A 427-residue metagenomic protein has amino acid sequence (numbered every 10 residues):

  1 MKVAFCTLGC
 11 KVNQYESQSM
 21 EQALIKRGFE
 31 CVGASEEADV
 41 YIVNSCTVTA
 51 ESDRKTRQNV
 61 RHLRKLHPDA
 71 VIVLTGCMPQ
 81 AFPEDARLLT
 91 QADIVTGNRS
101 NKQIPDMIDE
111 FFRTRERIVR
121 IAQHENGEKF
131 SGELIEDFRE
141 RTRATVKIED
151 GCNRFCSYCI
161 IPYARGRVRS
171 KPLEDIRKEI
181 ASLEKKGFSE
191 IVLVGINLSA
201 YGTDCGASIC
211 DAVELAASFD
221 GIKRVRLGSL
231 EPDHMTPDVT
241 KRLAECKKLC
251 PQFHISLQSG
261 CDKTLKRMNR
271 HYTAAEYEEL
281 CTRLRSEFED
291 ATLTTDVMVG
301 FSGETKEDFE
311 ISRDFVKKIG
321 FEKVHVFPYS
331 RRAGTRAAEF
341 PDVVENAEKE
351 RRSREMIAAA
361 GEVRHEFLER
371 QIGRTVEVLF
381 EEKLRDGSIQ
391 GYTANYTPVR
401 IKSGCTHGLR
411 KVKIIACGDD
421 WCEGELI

Functional and structural regions predicted by a protein language model:
M1-A200, D238, L249, F253 (+6 more regions): Proteins enriched for Cys/Gly/acidic motifs involved in redox and nucleic-acid/cofactor modification
N13, T49-S52, P79, P232 (+3 more regions): Alpha-helix N-cap/loop-to-helix initiation residues
I42, C77, I104, L193 (+7 more regions): Residue-level signal for inorganic ion chemistry
V73, A81, A86, K185-K306 (+1 more regions): Conserved SAM/AdoMet-binding glycine-rich loop
K102, R154, G166, S199 (+5 more regions): Glycine-centered loop/turn positions within well-structured domains that cap or flank conserved ligand/cofactor-binding
R139-T142, C152-N153, L249, S259 (+5 more regions): Short flexible coil/turn linkers enriched for glycine and charged/polar residues that connect secondary-structure
E322, T335-E339: Short glycine-rich, low-complexity segments
E339-I427: Terminal RNA-binding accessory module
